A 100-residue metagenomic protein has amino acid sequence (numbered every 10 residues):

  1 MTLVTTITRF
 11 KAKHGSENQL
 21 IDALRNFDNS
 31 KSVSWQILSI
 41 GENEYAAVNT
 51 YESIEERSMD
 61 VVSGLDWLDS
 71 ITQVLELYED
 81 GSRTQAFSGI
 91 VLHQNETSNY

Functional and structural regions predicted by a protein language model:
M1-T2, Y100: Compositionally biased, disordered extreme N-termini, encompassing classical targeting presequences
L3-F10, A46-V48: Active-site-flanking beta-strand signature of metal-NTP-handling nucleotidyl enzymes and homologous cyclase-like
R9-L20: Short, surface-exposed ligand-recognition loops at beta-strand->loop->(often short) alpha-helix junctions that present
N26-I37, T50-A86: An amphipathic, aromatic/His-enriched active-site/gating alpha helix that lines ligand/cofactor pockets
E44-Y45, S58: Short, charge-rich, low-complexity interaction segments located in flexible loops at or near secondary-structure
F87-Y100: Acidic/histidine-enriched, glycine/proline-rich intrinsically disordered or flexible terminal extensions
